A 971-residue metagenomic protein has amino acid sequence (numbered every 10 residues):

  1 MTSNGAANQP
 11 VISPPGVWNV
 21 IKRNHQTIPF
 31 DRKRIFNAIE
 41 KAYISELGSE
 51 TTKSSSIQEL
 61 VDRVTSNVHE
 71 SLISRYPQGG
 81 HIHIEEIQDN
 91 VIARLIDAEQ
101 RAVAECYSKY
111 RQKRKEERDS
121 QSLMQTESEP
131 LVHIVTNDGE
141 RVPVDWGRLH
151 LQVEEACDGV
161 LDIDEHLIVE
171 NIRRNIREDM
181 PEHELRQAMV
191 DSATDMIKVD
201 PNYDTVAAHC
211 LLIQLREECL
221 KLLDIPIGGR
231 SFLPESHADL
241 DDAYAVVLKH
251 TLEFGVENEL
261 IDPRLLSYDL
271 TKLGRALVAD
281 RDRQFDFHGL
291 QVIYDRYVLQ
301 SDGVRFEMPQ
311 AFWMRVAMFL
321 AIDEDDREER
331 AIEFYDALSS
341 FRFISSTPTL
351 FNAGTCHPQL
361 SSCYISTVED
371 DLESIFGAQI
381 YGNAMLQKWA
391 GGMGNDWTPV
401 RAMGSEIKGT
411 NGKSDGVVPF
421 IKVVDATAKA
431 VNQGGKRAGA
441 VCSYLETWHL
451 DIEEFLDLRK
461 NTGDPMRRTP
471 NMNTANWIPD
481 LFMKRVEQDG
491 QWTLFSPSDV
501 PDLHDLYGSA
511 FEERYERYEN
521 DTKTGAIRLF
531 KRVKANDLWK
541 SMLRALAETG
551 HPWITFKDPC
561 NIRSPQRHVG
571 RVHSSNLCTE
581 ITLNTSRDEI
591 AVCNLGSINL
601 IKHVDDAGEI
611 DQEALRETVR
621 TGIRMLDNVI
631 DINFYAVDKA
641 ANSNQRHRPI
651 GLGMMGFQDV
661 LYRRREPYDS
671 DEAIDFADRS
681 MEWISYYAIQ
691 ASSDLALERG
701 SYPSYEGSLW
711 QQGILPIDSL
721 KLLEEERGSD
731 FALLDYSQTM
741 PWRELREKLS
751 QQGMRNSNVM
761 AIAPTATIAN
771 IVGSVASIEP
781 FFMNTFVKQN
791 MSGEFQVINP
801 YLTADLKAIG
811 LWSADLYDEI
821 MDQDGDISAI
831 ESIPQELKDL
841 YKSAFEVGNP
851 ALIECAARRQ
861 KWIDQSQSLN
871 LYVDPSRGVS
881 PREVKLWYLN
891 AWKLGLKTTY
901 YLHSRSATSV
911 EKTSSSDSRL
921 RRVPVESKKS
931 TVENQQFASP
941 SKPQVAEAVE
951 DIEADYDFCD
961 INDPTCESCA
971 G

Functional and structural regions predicted by a protein language model:
T2-N19, Q26, K53-W146, E155-M314 (+1 more regions): Core nucleic-acid recognition elements
T2-P10, S120, T913-G971: Acidic, low-complexity intrinsically disordered tails
I35-S45, G147-A156, F376-G377, Y381-L386 (+8 more regions): Extended active-site and interfacial segments that coordinate phosphate-rich ligands in large catalytic machineries
R63-S66, N90-I96, M180, D195 (+8 more regions): Core structural elements
C106-R111, T205-H237, D241-L248, I478 (+9 more regions): Terminal amphipathic helices with adjacent charged low-complexity linkers/tails
I134-T136, Q214-D280, S361-L600, V604-Q612 (+6 more regions): Active-site cavity-forming subdomains of large catalytic enzyme subunits
F254, D262-V292, I581-N584, L626-D631 (+3 more regions): Catalytic alpha/beta core of large soluble enzyme barrels
Q379, T618-A641, P667-T765, Y817 (+4 more regions): Internal maturation/activation junctions in enzymes
